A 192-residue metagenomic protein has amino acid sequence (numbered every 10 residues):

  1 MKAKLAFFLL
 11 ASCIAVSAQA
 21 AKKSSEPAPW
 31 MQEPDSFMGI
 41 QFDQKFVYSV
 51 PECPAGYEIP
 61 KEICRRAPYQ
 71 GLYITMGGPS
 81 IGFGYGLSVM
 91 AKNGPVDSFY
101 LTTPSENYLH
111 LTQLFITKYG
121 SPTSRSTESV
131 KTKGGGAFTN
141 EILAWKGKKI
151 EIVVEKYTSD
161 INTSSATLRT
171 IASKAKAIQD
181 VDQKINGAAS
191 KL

Functional and structural regions predicted by a protein language model:
M1-A6: Bacterial N-terminal signal peptides that target proteins for export
F7-L9, I185: Composition-driven detection of intrinsically disordered, low-complexity segments
A11, S80, M90-K92, G134-G136 (+1 more regions): Sterically constrained small-residue positions within well-ordered secondary structures of folded domains
A11-A18: Hydrophobic h-region of N-terminal signal peptides that target proteins for export in Gram-negative bacteria
A21-P68, S98-L192: Non-cytosolic coordination micro-motifs
R66-N93: Short, compositionally biased low-complexity segments enriched in polar/charged residues
